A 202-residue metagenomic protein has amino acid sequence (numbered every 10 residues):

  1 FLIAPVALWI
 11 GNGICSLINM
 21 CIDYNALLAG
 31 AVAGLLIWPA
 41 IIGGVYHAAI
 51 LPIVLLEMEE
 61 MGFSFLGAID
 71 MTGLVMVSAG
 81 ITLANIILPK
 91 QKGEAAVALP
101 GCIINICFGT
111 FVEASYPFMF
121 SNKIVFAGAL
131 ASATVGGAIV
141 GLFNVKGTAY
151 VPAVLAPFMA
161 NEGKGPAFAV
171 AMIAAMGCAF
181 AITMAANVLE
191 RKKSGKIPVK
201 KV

Functional and structural regions predicted by a protein language model:
F1-P198: Pore-lining transmembrane helices
K200-V202: Long, low-complexity, intrinsically disordered cytosolic termini of multi-pass membrane proteins
